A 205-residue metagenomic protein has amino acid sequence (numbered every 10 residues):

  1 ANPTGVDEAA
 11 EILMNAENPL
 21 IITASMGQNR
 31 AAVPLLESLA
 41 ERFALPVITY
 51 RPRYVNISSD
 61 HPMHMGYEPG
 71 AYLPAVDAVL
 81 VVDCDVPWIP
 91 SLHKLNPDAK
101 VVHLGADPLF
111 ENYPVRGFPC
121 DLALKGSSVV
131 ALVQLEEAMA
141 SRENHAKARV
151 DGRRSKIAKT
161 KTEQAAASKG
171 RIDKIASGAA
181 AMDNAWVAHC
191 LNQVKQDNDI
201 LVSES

Functional and structural regions predicted by a protein language model:
A1-A10, M182-D183, S205: A general structural motif
P3-T4, M63, Y67, G126 (+1 more regions): Conserved phosphate-coordination/catalytic loops
T4-E8, A131, W186-C190: Well-ordered alpha-helical segments embedded in enzymatic catalytic cores
E8-V79, Q193-S205: Anionic-ligand anchoring segments at beta-strand to alpha-helix junctions in alpha/beta enzyme folds, i.e., glycine
T23, G27-R30, L122, G126 (+1 more regions): Generic amphipathic alpha-helical segments used as scaffolds and interaction surfaces in large, multi-domain proteins
T49-T160: Glycine-rich, acidic loop regions that bind phosphate or pyrophosphate groups
A158-S205: Active-site diphosphate/adenylate-binding microenvironment
